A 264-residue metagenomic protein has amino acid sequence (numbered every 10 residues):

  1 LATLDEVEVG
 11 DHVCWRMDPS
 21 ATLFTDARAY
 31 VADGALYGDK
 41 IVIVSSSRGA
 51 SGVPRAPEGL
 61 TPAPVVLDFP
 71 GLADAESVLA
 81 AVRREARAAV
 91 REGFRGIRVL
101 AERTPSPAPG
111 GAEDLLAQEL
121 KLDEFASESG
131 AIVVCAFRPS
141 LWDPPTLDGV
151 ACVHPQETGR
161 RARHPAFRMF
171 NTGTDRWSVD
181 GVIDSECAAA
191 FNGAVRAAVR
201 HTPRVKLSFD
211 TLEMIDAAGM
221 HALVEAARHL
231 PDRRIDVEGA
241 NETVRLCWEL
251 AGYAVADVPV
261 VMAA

Functional and structural regions predicted by a protein language model:
L1-V13, A21, P64-T172: Trafficking entry modules
A2-R55: N-terminal low-complexity or simple alpha-helical regulatory segments that function as activation/interaction modules
M17-A21, V44-R48, P70, L100-T104 (+4 more regions): Structural motif
A27, G111-D114, A190, A218-G219: Residues at alpha-helix caps and immediate loop-helix transition turns in enzyme cores, especially N- and C-cap
D39-K40, G93-G96, P203, R233: Short coil/turn segments at beta-strand junctions that form active-site/ligand-binding loops
S45-S77: Structured interaction and signal-relay segments at domain junctions
P62, E85, A126-E128, F137-A264: STAS-like cytosolic regulatory interaction modules
